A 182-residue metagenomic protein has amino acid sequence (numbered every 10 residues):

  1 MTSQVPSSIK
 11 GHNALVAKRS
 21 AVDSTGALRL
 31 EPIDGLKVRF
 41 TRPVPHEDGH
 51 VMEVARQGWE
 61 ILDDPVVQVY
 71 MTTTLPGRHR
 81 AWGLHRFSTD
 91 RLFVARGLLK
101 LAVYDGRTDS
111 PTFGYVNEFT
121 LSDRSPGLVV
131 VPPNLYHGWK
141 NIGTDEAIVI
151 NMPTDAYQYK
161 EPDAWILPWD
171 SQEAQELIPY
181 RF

Functional and structural regions predicted by a protein language model:
T2-R124, I142-F182: Non-catalytic, conserved peripheral segments adjacent to functional cores
D123-V131: Short, exposed beta-strand "edge-strand" segments with a Pro/Gly-rich flavor and a Y/T-containing core
V129, H137-I142: Short beta-strand His + acidic residue motifs that chelate non-heme Fe in jelly-roll/DSBH and cupin folds
